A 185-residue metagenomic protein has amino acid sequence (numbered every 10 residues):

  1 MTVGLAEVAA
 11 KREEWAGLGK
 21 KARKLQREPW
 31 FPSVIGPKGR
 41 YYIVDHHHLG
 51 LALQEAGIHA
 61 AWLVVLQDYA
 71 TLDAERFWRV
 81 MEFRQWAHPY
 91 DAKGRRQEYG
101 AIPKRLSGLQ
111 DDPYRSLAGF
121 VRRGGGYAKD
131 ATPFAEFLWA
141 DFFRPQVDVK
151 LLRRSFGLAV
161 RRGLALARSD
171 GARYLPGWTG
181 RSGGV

Functional and structural regions predicted by a protein language model:
M1-K24, E28-R40, Q54-V185: Surface-exposed, charge/polar-rich loops and edge strands
Y42-D45: Short hydrophobic beta-strand that contains or immediately precedes a catalytic carboxylate
H47-L49: Active-site-adjacent structural elements in enzyme catalytic domains
